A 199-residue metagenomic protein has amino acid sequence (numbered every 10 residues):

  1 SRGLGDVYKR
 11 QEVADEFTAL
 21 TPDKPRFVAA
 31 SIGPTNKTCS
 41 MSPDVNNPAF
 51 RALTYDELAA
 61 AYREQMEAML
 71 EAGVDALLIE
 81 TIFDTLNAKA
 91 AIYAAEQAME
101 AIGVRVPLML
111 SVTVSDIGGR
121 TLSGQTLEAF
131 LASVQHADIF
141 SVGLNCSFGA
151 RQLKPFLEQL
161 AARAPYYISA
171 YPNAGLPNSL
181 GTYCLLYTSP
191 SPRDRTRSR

Functional and structural regions predicted by a protein language model:
R2, D6-K9, D56-A60: Glycine-rich anion/phosphate-binding loops
G3-Y8, Y187-R199: Single conserved hydrophobic/aromatic residue that forms the stacking wall/gate of nucleotide- or nucleobase-binding
D6-A30: N-terminal capping/lid subdomain adjacent to the active-site entrance of alpha/beta enzymes
V13, S31-I32, Q65, E80-I82 (+3 more regions): Fold-independent oxyanion-binding glycine-rich loops and adjacent beta-strand/coil segments at enzyme active sites
D23-T54, V106, L110-R120, Y167-G181: N-terminal small/glycine-rich loop or linker at the start of catalytic domains across soluble metabolic enzymes
D44-A76, F83-L108, G124-L144, F148-Q152 (+1 more regions): Alpha/beta enzyme core
F148, Q152, Q159-L185, S189 (+1 more regions): Hydrophobic packing and interface segments
